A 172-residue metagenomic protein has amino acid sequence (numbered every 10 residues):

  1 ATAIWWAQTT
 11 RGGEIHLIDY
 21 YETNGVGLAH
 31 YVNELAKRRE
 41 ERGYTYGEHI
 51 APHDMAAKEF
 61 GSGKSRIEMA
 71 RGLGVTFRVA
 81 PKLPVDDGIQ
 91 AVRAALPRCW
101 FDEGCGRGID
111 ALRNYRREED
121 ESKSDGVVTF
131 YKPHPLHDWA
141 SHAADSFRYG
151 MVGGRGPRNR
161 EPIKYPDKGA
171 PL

Functional and structural regions predicted by a protein language model:
T2, G47, A144: Residue-level detector of short, conserved catalytic/binding motifs and their immediate flanks
T2-Q8, R148: Short beta-strand scaffold segments in enzyme catalytic cores
W5, R11-L136, P157-R158, K164-L172: Mg2+-dependent endonuclease catalytic cores in nucleic-acid-processing enzymes, primarily RNase H-like
H137-R158: Acidic, Mg2+-coordinating catalytic module of metal-dependent nucleases/exonucleases that use a two-metal-ion mechanism
